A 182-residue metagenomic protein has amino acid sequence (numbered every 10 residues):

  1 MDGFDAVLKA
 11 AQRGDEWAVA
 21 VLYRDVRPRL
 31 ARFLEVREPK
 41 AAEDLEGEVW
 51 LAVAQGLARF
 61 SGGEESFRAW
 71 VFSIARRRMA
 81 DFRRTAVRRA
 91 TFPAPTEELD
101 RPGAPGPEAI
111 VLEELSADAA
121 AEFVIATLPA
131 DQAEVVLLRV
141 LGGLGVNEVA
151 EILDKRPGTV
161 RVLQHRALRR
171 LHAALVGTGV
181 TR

Functional and structural regions predicted by a protein language model:
M1-P28: N-terminal module of bacterial RNA polymerase sigma factors
Q12-A20, A31-E48, S61, T181-R182: Short, charged helix-capping/linker segments at alpha-helix termini
R13, G103-L137, G142-I152: Amphipathic alpha-helical segment used for protein-protein interaction
L22-K40, G56, I125, G177: Amphipathic, Lys/Arg- and hydrophobic-enriched alpha-helical face
Y23-V26, E46, V53, R139-G142 (+1 more regions): Core residues of bacterial helix-turn-helix
V36, A58-G62, S73-A94: Arg/Lys-rich amphipathic alpha helix in sigma70-family domain 2
D44-L51, E65-R77: Structural recognition of an alpha-helix C-terminal capping motif at a helix-to-coil junction
R76, A80, Q132, L141 (+1 more regions): DNA-recognition helix of helix-turn-helix
